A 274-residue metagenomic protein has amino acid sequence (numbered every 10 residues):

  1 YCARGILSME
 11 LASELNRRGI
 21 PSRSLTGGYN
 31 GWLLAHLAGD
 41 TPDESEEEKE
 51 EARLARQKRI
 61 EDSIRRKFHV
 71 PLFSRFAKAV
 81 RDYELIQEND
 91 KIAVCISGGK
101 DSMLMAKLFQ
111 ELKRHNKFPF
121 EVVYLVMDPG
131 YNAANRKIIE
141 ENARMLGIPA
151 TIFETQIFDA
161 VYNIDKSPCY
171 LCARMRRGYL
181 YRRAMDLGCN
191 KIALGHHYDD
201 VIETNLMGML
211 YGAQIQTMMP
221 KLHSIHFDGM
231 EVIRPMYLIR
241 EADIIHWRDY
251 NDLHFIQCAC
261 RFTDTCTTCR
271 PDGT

Functional and structural regions predicted by a protein language model:
C2, C169-C172, C189, C260 (+1 more regions): Disulfide-bonded cysteines in secreted/extracellular proteins and peptides
A3-R56: Rhodanese-like catalytic fold shared by cysteine-dependent sulfurtransferases and DSP/PTP-type phosphatases
R18, L146-G147, D228, N251: Short, structured coil segments at secondary-structure junctions
N30-W32, I157-V161, T263-D264: A short acidic, often aromatic-flanked loop/helix-cap motif at beta-alpha or helix-coil junctions that lines enzyme
W32-H36, V161-Y162, H226-D228: Short, charged, surface-exposed secondary-structure boundary motifs
P42-M207, Y211-I215, M219, A242-H246 (+1 more regions): ATP-dependent adenylation/nucleotidyltransferase module used to activate substrates
D199-T274: Catalytic subdomain that performs nucleotidyl-dependent activation
